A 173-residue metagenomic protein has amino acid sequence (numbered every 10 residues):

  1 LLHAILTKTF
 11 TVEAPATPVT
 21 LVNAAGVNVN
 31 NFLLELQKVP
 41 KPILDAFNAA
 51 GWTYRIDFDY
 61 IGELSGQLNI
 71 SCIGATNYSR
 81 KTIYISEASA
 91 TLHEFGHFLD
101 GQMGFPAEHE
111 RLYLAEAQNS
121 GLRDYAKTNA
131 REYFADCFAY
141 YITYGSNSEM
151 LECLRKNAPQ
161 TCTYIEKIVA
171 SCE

Functional and structural regions predicted by a protein language model:
H3-E173: Active-site-flanking segments in enzyme catalytic domains
